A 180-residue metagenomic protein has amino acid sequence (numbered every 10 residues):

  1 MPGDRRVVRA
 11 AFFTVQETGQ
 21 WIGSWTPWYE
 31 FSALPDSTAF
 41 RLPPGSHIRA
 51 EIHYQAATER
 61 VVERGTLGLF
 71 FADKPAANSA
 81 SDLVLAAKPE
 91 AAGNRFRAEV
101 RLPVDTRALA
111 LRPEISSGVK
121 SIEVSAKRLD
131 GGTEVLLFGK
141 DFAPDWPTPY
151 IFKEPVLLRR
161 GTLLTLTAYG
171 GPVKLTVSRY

Functional and structural regions predicted by a protein language model:
M1-Y180: Beta-strand-centric surfaces of beta-sandwich/beta-rich domains
